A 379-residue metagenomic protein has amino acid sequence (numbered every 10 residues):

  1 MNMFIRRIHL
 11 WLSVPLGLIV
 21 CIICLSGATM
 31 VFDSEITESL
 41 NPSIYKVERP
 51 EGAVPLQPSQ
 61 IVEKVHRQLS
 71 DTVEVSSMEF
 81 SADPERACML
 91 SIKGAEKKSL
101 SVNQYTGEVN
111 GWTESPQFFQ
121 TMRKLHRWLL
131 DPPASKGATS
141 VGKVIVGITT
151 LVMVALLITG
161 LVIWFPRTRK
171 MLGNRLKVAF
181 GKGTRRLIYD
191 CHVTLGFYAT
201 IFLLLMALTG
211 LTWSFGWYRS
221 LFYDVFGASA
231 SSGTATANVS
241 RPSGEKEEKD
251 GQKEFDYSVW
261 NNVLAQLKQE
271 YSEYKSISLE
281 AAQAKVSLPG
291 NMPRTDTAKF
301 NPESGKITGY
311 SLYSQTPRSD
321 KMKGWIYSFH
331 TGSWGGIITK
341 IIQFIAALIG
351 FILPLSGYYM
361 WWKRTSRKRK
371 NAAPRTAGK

Functional and structural regions predicted by a protein language model:
M1-K379: Conserved histidines in hydrophobic membrane contexts and catalytic metal-binding motifs
